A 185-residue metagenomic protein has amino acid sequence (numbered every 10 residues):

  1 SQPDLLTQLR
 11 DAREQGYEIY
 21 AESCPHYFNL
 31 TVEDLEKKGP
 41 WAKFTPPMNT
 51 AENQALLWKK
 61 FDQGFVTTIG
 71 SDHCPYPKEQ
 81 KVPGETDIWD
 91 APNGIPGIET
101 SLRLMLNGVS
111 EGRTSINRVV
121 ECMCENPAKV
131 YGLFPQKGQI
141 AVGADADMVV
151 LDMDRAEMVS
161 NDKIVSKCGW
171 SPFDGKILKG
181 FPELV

Functional and structural regions predicted by a protein language model:
S1-I69: Histidine/acidic residue-rich metal-binding segments in metalloenzymes
D4, E52, C122, P135 (+1 more regions): Short, conserved clusters of charged catalytic residues that mark active-site and nucleotide-handling motifs
L6, N29, P77-E79, V159: Glycine/Thr-rich phosphate-binding loops of Rossmann-like dinucleotide-binding domains
G16-E18, Q63-T68, A128, K137 (+3 more regions): Active-site lining segments that contact anionic ligands and/or coordinate catalytic metals
S23-P25, H73, M153: Short secondary-structure boundary segments
W41, T68, P75-R155: His/Asp/Glu-enriched, well-ordered alpha-helical/loop segment that forms or immediately abuts the divalent-metal
A42-N53, A91-G97, S171-G180: A short acidic, glycine-rich active-site loop that binds or catalyzes chemistry on phosphate/adenosine moieties
P83, D87, D145-V185: C-terminal cap of metal-dependent C-N hydrolases
